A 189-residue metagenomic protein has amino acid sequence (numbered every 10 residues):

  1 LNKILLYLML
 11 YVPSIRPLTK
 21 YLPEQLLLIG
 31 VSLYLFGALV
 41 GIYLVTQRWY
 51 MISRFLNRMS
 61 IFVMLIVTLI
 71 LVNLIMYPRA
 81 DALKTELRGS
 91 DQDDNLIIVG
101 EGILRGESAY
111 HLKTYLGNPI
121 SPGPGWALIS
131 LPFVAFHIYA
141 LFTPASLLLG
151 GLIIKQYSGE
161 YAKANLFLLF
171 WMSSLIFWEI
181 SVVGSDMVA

Functional and structural regions predicted by a protein language model:
L1-Y77: Start-transfer (signal-anchor) and selected internal transmembrane alpha helices of multi-pass inner/ER membrane
M9-R16, G123-L131, L147-G151, W171-I176: Hydrophobic, membrane-inserted alpha-helices
V31-A38, T143, L147, M187-A189: Hydrophobic core segments of transmembrane alpha-helices in multi-pass, intramembrane catalytic enzymes
V63-A140: Intramembrane catalytic core of multi-pass membrane enzymes that act on lipidic substrates
M64-L65, P144-L148, L166-S173: Central hydrophobic cores of alpha-helical transmembrane segments in multi-pass integral membrane proteins
A127-L128, F167-A189: Aromatic- and kink-enriched transmembrane "portal" helix at the membrane-lumen/periplasm boundary that abuts
L128, Y139-K163: Transmembrane-helix motifs of polytopic, lipid-linked glycan transferases
V134-Y139, G159-E160, V183-S185: Transmembrane helix interruption/hinge and helix-loop junction motifs
